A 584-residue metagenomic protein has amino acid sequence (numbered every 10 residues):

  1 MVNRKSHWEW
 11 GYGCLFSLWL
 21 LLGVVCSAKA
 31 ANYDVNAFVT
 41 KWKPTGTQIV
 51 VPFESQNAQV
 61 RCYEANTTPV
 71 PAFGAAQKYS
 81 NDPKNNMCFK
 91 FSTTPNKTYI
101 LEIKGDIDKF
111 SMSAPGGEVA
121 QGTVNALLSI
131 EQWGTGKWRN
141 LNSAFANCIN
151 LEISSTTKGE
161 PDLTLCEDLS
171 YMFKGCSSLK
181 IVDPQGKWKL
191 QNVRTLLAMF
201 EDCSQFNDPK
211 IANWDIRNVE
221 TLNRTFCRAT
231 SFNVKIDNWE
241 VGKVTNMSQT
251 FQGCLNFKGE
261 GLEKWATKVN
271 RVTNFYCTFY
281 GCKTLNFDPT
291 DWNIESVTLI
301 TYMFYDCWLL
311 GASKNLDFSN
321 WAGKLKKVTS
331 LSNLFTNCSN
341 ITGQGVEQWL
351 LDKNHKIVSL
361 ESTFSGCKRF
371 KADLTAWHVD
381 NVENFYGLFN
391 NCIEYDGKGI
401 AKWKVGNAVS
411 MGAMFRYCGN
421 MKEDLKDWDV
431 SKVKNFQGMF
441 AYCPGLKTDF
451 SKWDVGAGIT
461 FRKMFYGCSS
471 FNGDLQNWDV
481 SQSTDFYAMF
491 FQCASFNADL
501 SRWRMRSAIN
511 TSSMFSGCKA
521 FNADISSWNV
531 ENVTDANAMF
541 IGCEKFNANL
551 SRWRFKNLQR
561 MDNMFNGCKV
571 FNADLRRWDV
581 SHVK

Functional and structural regions predicted by a protein language model:
M1-W10: N-terminal secretory signal peptides that target proteins for export/translocation
G13-V25: Bacterial N-terminal signal peptides
A30-K584: Negatively charged
